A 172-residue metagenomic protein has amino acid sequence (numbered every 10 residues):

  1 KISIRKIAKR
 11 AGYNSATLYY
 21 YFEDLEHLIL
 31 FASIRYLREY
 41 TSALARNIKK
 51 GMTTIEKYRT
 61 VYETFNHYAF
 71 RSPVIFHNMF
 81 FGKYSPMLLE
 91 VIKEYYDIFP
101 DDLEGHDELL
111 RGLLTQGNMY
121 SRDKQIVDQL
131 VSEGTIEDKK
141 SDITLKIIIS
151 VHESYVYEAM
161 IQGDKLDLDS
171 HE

Functional and structural regions predicted by a protein language model:
K1-H27, F31: Helix-turn-helix
S3, H77-M79, L88, K139 (+1 more regions): Short, hydrophobic secondary-structure boundary micro-motifs
K6, T60, T64, N78 (+1 more regions): Amphipathic alpha-helical interaction segments
R10, H27-H67, R71, N78: Alpha-helical structural segments
R59-I98, Y120: Helical hydrophobic small-molecule/effector-binding pocket
P86-S132: Amphipathic alpha-helical packing segments from all-alpha helical-bundle domains
L109, Y120, Q129-E172: Hydrophobic/aromatic-rich alpha-helical bundle segments in the mid-to-C-terminal region
